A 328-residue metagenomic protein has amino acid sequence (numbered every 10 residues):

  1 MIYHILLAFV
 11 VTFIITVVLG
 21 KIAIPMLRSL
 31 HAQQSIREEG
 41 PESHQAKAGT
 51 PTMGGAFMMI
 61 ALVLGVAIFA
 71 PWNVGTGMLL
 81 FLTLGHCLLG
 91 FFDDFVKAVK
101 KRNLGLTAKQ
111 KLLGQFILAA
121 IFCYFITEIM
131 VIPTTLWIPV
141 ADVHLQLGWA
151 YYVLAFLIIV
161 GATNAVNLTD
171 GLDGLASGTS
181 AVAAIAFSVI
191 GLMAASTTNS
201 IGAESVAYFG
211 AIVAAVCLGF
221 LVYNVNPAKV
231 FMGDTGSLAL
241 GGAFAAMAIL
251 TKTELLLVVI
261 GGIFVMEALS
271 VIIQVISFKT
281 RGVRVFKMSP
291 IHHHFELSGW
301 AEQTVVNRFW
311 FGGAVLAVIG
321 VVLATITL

Functional and structural regions predicted by a protein language model:
M1-R28, M58-L88, F122, I126-I129 (+4 more regions): Alpha-helical transmembrane segments
R28-Q33, P41, Q45, F57: A cross-family signal for N-terminal binding/gating loops and helix N-caps that shape access to the active site
H31-I36, G90-D94, M130-L136, V285-S289: Peri-membrane helix termini and adjoining interfacial loops of integral membrane proteins
I36-T50, K101-G114, H292, L297: Juxtamembrane helix-capping/reentrant segments at transmembrane boundaries
A48, I138-A150, V206: Short aromatic-rich membrane-water interface segments that cap or initiate transmembrane helices in multi-pass membrane
G49-I60, Q110-F116, M232-A239: Membrane-interface loop-to-helix entry segments
W72-T107, K111-L112: Hydrophobic alpha-helical hairpins/lids featuring a short glycine-rich hinge
V99-T107, L136-L145, A301: Membrane interface segments of multi-pass transport proteins and intramembrane proteases
